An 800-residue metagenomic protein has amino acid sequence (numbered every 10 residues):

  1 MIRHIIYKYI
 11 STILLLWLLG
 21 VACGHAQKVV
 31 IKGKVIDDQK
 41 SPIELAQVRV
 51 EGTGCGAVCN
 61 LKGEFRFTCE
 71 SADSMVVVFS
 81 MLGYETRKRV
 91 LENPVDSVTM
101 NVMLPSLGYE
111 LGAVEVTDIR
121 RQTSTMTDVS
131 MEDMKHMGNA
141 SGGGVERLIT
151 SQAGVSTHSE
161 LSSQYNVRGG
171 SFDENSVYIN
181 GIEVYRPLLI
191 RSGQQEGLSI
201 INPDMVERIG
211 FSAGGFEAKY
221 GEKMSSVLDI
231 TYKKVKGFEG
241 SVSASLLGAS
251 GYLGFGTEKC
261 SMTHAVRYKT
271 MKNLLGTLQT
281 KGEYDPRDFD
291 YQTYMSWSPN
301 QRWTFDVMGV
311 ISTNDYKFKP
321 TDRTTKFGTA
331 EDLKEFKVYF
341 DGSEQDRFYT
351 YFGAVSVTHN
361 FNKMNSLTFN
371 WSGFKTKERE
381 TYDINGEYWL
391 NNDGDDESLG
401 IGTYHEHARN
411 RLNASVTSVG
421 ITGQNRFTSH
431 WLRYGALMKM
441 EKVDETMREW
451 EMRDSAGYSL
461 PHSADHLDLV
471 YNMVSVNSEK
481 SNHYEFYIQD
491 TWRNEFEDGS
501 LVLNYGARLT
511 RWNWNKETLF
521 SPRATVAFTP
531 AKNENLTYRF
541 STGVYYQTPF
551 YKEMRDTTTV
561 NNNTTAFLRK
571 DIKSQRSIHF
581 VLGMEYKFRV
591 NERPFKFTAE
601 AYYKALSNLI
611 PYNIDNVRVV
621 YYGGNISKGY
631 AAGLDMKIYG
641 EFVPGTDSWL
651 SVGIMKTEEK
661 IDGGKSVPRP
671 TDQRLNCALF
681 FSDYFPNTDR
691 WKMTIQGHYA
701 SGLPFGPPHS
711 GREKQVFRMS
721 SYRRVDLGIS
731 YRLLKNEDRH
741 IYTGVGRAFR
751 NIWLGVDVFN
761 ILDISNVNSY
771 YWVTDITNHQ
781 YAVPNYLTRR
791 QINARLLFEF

Functional and structural regions predicted by a protein language model:
K34-Q39, A46-E51, S80-E85, P94-G138 (+3 more regions): Short, acidic, small-residue-rich periplasmic hinge/interaction motif at the N-terminus of Gram-negative outer-membrane
G54-E64: Short, acidic Ser/Thr/Gly-rich low-complexity loop/linker segments typical of extracellular and cell-surface proteins
E85, E92, V98, R121-N175 (+3 more regions): Periplasmic N-terminal accessory/gating domains of Gram-negative outer-membrane beta-barrel systems
S241, L247-Y268, K281-P320, E344-G373: Transmembrane beta-barrel wall of Gram-negative outer-membrane proteins
S298-T313, S343-N515, T598-A601, W649: Face-selective signature of the C-terminal outer-membrane beta-barrel domain
S366-S372, D571-N625, Y630, L754-F759: Membrane-embedded beta-barrel scaffold of Gram-negative outer-membrane proteins
F496-D498, Y603-A605, G624-P707: Gram-negative outer-membrane beta-barrel transporters
Y699-G706, Y731-F800: C-terminal beta-signal and adjacent terminal beta-strands/loops of Gram-negative outer-membrane beta-barrel proteins
